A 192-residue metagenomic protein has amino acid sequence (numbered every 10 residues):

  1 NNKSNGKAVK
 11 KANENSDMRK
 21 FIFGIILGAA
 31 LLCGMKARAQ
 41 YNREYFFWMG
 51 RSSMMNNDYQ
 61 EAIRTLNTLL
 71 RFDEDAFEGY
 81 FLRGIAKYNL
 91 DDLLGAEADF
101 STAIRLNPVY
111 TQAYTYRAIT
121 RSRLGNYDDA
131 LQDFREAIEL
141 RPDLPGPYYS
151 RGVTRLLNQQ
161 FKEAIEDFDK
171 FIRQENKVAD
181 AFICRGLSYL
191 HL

Functional and structural regions predicted by a protein language model:
N1-N2, N15-D17: Intrinsic-disorder-associated, low-complexity terminal segments enriched in Asp/Asn/His/Tyr and depleted of Lys/Arg
K7-K10, R19, G24, G28 (+1 more regions): Alpha-helical tetratricopeptide repeat
